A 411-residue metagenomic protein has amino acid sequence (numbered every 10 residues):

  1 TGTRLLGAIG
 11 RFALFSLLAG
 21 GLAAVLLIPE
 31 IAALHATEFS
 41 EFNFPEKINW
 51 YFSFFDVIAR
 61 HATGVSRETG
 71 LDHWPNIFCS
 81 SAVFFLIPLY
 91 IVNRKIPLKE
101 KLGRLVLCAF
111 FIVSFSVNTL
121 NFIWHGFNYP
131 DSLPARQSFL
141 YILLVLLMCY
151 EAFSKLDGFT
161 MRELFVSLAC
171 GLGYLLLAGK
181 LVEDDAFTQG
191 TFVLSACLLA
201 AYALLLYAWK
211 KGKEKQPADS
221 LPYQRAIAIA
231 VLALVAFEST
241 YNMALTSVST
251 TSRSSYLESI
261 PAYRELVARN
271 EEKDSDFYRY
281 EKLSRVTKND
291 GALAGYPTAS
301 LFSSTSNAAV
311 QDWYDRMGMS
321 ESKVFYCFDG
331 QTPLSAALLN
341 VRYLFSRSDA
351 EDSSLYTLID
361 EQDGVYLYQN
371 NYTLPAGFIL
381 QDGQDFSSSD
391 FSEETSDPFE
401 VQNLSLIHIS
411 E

Functional and structural regions predicted by a protein language model:
G2-L14, M161-C170: Short hydrophobic alpha-helices at membrane interfaces in multi-pass membrane enzymes
G2-T3, R94-L98, S154-R162, G212-K213 (+2 more regions): Secondary-structure transition/capping motifs at alpha-helix termini and the adjoining loop/turn into the next element
L6-G21, K47, Y51, W74-F85 (+14 more regions): Active-site-proximal structural scaffolding
A8-G103, F110-F111, V117-P130, P134-F139 (+3 more regions): Periplasmic/ER-lumenal interhelical loops and adjacent helix-loop junctions in multi-pass membrane proteins
G20, E30, C79-S80, S114-L147 (+6 more regions): Long, contiguous hydrophobic alpha-helical segments, chiefly transmembrane helices and signal peptides
E38, K95, Y150-E151, R253 (+1 more regions): A short hydrophobic/aromatic micro-motif that marks alpha-helical segments and, especially, helix-coil
L102-F122, N128-A262: Contiguous transmembrane helix-bundle modules in multi-pass membrane proteins
Q224-L406, S410: Soluble catalytic regions of membrane-associated enzymes that act on cell-envelope and secretory-pathway components
